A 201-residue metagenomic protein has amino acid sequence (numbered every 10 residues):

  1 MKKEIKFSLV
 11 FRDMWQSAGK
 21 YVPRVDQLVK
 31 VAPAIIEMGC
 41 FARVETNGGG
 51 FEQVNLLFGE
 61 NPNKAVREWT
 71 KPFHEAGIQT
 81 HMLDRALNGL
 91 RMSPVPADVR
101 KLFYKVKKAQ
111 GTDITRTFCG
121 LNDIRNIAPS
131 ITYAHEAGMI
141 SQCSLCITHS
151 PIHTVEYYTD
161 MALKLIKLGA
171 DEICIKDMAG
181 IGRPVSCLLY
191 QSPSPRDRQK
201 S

Functional and structural regions predicted by a protein language model:
K2-K20, A76-L90, E136-H149: N-terminal small/glycine-rich loop or linker at the start of catalytic domains across soluble metabolic enzymes
M14, T117, I173: Conserved, mostly hydrophobic/aromatic
S17, F41, N55: Metallocofactor- and cofactor-centric catalytic cores in central/energy metabolism, strongly enriched
K30-N47, A109: Catalytic domains of carbohydrate-active enzymes, especially glycoside hydrolases
A34-I35, W69, K107, S130 (+2 more regions): Generic structural signal for hydrophobic
C40-F41, T112-I114, A170: A structural motif
G48-P129, C146-T159: Active-site beta->alpha loop and helix N-cap motifs at the rims of alpha/beta catalytic domains
Y190-P195, Q199: Conserved small/polar residues in nucleotide/adenosyl-binding loops
